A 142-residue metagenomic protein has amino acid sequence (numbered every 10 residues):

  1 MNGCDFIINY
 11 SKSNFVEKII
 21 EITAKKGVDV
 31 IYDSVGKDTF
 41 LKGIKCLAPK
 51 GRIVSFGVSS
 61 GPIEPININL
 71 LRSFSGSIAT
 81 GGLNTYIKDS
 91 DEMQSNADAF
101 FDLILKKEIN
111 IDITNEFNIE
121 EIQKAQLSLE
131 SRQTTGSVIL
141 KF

Functional and structural regions predicted by a protein language model:
M1-F142: Terminal helix/beta-alpha structural elements that buttress the NAD(P)+-binding lobe
